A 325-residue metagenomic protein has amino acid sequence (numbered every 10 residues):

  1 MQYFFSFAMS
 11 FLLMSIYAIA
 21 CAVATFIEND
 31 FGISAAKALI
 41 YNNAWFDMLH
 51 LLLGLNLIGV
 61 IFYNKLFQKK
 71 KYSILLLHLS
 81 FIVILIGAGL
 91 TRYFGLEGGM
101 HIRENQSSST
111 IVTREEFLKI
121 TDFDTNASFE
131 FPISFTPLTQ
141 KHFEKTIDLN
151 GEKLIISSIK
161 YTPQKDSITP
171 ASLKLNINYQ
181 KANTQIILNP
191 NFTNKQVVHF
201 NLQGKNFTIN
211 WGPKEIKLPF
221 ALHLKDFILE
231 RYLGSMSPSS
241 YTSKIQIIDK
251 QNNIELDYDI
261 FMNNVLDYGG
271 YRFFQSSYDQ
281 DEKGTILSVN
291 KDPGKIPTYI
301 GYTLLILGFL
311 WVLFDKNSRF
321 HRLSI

Functional and structural regions predicted by a protein language model:
M1-Y41: Hydrophobic alpha-helical segments
S6, S10, E28, F67 (+3 more regions): Intrinsically disordered or highly flexible coil/loop and linker segments, enriched in small and charged/polar residues
A8, I27, F31, N64 (+4 more regions): Hydrophobic alpha-helical segments with strong N-terminal bias
L12, L51, Y72-L75, L79 (+3 more regions): Active-site-proximal structural scaffolding
V23, I27-S34, Y41-A44, D259-I325: Membrane-proximal extracellular juxtamembrane segment immediately upstream of a following transmembrane helix
A38-F117, N290-R322: Internal alpha-helical transmembrane segments
G99-D292: Soluble non-transmembrane domains of integral membrane proteins
